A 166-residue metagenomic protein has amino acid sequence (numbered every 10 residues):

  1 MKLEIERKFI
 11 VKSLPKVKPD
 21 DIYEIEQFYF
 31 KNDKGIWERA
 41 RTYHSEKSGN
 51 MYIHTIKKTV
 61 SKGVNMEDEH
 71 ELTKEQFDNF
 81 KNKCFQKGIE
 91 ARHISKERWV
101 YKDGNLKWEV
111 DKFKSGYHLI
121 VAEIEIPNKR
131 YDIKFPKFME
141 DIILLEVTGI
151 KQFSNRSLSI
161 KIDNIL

Functional and structural regions predicted by a protein language model:
M1-L166: Phosphate-end processing signature that detects enzymes handling 5′-triphosphorylated RNA and polyphosphate
